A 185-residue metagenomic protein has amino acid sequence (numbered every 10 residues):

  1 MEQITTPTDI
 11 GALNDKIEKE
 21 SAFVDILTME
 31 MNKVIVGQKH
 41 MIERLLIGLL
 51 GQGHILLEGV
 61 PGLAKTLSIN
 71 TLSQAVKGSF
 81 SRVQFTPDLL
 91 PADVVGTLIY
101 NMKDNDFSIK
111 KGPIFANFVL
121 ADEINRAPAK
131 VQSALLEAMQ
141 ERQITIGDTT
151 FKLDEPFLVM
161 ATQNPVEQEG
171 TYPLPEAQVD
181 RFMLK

Functional and structural regions predicted by a protein language model:
T6, L49-T86: Walker A/P-loop
I17-L63: Pre-Walker A (pre-P-loop) alpha-helix and adjacent loop at the N terminus of AAA/AAA+ ATPase modules, a conserved
R44-I47, Y100-L120: Conserved alpha-helical scaffold flanking the Walker A/P-loop in AAA+ ATPase domains
G53-I55, S79, F115-V119, E141-I144 (+1 more regions): Loop/turn-to-beta-strand initiation segments
G59, D122-E123, A134: Walker B catalytic acidic pair
V60, V94, T162: P-loop (Walker A) phosphate-binding loop of NTP-binding proteins
Q84-L89, M183-K185: Conserved AAA+ ATPase "SRH/arginine-finger" region at the nucleotide-binding site
N101-D106, A127-V131, M139-K185: Canonical AAA+ ATPase core
